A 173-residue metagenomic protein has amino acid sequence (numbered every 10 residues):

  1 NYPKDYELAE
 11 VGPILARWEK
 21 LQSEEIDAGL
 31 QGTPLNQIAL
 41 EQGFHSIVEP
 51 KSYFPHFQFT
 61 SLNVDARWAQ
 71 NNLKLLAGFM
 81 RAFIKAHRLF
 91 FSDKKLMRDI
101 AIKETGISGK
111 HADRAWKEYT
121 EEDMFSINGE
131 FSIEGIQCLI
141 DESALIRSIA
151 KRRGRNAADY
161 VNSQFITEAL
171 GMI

Functional and structural regions predicted by a protein language model:
N1-V11, S23-D27, G109, I149-G154: A local structural motif
K4-D5, Q22-S23, K85, S126-I127: Short, contiguous strand/loop micro-motifs
L15-G106: Pocket-lining segment of extracytoplasmic ligand-binding domains
P34, S52, A115, N156-A157: Residue-level "edge-of-site" marker
I38-A39, H56-Q58, Y119-T120, Y160-F165: Short secondary-structure boundary/hinge segments and terminal tails
N71-R152: Secondary-structure end/capping motifs
I140-I173: Conserved C-terminal helix/tail region of periplasmic/extracytoplasmic solute-binding proteins
